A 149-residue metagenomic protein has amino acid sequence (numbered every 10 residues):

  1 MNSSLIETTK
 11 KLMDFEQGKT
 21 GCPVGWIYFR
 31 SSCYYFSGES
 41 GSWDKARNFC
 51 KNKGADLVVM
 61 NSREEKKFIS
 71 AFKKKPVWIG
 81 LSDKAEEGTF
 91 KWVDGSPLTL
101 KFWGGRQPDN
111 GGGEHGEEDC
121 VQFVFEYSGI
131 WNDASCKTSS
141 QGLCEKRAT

Functional and structural regions predicted by a protein language model:
M1-T149: Extracellular, disulfide-bonded carbohydrate-recognition/adhesion ectodomains, dominated by C-type lectin-like domains
